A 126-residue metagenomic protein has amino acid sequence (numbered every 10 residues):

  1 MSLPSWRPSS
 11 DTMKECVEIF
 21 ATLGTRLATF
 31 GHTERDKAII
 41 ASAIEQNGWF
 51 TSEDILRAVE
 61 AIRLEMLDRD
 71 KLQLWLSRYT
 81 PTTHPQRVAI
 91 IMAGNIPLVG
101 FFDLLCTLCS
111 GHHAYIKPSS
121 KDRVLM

Functional and structural regions predicted by a protein language model:
M1-A89: N-terminal Rossmann-like NAD(P)+-binding subdomain of aldehyde/semialdehyde dehydrogenases
L74-M126: Conserved small-residue-rich beta-alpha loop and adjacent elements that most often cradle the phosphate/pyrophosphate
